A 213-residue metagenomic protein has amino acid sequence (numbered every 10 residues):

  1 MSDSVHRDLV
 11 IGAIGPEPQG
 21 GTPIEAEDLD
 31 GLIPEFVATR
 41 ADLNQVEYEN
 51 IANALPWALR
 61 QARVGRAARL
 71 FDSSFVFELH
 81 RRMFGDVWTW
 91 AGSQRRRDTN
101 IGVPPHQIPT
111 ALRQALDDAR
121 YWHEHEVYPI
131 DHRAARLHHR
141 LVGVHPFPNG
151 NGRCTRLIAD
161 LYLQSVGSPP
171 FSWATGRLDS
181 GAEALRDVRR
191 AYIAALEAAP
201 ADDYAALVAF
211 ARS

Functional and structural regions predicted by a protein language model:
M1-S213: FIC/Doc superfamily catalytic core
